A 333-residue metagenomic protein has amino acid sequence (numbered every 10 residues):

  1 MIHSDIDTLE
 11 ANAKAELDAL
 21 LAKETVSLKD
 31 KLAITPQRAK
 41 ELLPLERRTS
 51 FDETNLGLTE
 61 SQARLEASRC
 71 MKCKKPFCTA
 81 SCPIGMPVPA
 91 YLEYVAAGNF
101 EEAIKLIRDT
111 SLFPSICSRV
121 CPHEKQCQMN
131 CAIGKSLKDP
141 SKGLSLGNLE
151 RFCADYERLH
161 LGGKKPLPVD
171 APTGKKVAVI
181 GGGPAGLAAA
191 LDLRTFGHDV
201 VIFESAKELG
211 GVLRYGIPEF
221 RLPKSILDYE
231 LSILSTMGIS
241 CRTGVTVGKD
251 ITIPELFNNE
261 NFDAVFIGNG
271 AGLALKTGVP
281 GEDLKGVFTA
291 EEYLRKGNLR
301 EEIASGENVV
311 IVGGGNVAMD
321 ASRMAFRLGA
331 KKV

Functional and structural regions predicted by a protein language model:
M1-K176, K224, F262, I267-L284 (+1 more regions): Ferredoxin-type iron-sulfur electron-transfer modules and their immediate structural context
K75, A178-F203, R242-P254, L273-L275 (+1 more regions): Rossmann-like dinucleotide/flavin-binding elements
I104-P114, L149, V212-F262: N-terminal Rossmann-like dinucleotide/flavin-binding domain of flavoprotein oxidoreductases that bind FAD/FMN
Y156-L159, T195-H198, P223, I239-S240: N-terminal export/assembly segments and adjacent metallocofactor-ligating motifs of anaerobic energy-metabolism
A206: Residues in the short beta-alpha loop(s) of Rossmann-like NAD(P)-binding domains
I267-G268, T289, I311: Redox-cofactor binding/interface segments in oxidoreductases and associated redox assembly factors
L284-A290: Flexible glycine/proline-rich, aromatic-decorated loop/lid segments
